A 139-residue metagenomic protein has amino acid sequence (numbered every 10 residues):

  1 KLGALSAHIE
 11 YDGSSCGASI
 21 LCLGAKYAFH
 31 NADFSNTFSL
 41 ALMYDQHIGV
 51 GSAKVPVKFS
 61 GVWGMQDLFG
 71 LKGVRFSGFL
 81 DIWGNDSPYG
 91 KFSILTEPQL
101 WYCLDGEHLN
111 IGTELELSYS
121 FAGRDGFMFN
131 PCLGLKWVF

Functional and structural regions predicted by a protein language model:
K1-M65, R124-C132, K136-W137: Outer-membrane pore/translocation modules
M43-F121, F127, W137-F139: Outer-membrane beta-barrel transmembrane domain signature
